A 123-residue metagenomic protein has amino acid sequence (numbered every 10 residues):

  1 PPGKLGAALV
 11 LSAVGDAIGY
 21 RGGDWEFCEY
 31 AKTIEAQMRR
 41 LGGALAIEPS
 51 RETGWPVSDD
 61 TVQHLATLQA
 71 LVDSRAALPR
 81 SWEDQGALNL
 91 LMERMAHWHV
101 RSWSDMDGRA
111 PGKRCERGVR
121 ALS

Functional and structural regions predicted by a protein language model:
P1-S123: Structured, active/binding-site neighborhoods that engage oxygen-rich ligands
